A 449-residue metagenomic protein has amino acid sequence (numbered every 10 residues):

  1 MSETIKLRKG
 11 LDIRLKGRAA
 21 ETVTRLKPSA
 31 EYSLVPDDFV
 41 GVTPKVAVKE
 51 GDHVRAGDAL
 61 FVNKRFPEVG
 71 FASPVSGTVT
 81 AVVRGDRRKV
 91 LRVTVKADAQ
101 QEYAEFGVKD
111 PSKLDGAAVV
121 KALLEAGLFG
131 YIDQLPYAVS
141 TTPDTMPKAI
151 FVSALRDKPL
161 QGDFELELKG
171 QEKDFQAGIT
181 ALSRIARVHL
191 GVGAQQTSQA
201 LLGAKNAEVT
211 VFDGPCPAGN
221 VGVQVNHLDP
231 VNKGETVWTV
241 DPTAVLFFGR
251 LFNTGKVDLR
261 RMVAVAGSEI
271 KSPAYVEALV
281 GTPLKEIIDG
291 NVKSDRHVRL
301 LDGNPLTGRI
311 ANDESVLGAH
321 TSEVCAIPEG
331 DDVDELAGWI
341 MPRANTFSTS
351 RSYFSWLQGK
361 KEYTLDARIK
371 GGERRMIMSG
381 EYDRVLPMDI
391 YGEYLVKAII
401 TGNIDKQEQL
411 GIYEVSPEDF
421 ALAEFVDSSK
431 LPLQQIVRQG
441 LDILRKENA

Functional and structural regions predicted by a protein language model:
M1-A47, F212: N-terminal, Lys/Arg-enriched amphipathic/low-complexity engagement segments that precede the first folded domain
V42, S73, K89: Exposed loop/turn and edge beta-strand positions of beta-sandwich/beta-sheet ligand-binding modules
V42, V48, R65-E68, S272: Short, solvent-exposed loop/turn positions at domain surfaces that link secondary-structure elements or cap domain
V48-V62, A81: Short, well-structured beta-strand-loop connectors
E68-S76: Short coil-to-beta-strand transition motifs
V69, V83-A449: Buried, small/hydrophobic-residue-enriched core segments of structured protein domains
